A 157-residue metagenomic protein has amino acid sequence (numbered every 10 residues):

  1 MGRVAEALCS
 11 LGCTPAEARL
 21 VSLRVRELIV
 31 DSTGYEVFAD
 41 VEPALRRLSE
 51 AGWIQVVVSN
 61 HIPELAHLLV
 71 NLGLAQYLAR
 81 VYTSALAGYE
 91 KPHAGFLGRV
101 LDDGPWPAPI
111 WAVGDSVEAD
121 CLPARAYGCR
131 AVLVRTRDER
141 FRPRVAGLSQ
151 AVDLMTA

Functional and structural regions predicted by a protein language model:
M1-A5, C9, S22: An amphipathic alpha-helix signature
C9, T14-L20, E36, E42 (+1 more regions): Asp-based, Mg2+/Mn2+-dependent phosphohydrolase catalytic module
L20-E27: A short mid-domain helix/strand-loop element embedded in enzyme catalytic domains that forms or borders the active-site
E27-Y35: Surface-exposed cleft-lining segments at the edges of enzyme active sites
